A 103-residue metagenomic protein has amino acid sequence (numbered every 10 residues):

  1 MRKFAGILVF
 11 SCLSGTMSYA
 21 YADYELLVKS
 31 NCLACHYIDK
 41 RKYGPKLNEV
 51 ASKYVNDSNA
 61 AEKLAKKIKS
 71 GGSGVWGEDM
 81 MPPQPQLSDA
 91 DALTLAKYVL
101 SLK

Functional and structural regions predicted by a protein language model:
R2-F10: Sec-dependent signal peptide recognition, specifically the positively charged N-region followed immediately by
G15-M17: N-terminal signal peptide c-region/cleavage motif recognized by signal peptidases
Y19, D57, A61-E62: Domain-level signature for proteins that mediate thiol-based redox and metal-cofactor handling
Y21-I38: Sequence/structural segment immediately N-terminal to covalent heme-attachment motifs in c-type and related
L26, S52-S58: Conserved helix-turn-beta segment immediately C-terminal to the redox Cys motif in thioredoxin-like folds
A34, Y43-Y54, K66-A96: Axial heme c-ligation environment in periplasmic c-type cytochrome domains
V99-K103: Short hydrophobic/aromatic patches at helix-to-coil boundaries
